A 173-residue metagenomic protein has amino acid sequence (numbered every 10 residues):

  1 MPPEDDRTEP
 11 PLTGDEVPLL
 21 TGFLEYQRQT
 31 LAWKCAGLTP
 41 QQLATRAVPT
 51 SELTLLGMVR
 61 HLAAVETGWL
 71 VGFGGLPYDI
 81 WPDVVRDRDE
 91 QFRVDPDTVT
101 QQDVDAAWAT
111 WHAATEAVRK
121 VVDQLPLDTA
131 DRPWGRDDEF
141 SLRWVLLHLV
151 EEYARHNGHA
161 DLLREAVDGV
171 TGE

Functional and structural regions predicted by a protein language model:
P2-P3, R7-E9, V17-E90, R132-E173: Short, contiguous alpha-helical
D15-L20, Q102-D105: Active-site rim elements
E90-T129, R143-L149: Acidic/histidine-rich alpha-helical segments that form the ligand environment of transition-metal centers
